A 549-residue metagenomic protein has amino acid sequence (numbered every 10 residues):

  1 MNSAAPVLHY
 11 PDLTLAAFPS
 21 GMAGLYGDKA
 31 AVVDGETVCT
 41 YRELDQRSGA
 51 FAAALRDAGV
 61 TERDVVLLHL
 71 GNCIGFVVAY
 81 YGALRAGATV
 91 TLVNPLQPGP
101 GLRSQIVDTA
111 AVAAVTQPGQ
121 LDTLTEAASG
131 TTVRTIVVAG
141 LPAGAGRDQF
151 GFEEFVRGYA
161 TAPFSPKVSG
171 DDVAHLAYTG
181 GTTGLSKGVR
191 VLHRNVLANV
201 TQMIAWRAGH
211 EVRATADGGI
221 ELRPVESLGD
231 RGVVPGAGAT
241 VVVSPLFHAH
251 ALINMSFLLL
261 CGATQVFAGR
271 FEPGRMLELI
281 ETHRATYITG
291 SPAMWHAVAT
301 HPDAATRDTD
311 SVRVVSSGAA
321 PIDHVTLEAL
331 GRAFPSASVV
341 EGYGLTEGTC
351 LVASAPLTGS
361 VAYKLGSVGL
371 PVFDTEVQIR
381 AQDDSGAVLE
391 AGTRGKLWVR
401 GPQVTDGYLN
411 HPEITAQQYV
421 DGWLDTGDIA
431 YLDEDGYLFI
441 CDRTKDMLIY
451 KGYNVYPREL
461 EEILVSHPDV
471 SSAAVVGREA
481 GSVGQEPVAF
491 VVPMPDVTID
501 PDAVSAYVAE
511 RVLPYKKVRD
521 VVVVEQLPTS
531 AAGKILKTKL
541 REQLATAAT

Functional and structural regions predicted by a protein language model:
M1-A58, E62, A86, A143-G144 (+5 more regions): N-lobe entry segment of adenylate-forming
P11, T37, A52-Q97, N454 (+1 more regions): Conserved AMP-binding/adenylate-forming
G27, Y159-Y178, L185, G232-A239: Conserved pre-ATP/AMP-binding loop-to-beta segment of ANL
T40-R42, A174-E221: Conserved AMP-binding A3 loop
D57-A58, A88-R157, M494-V497: Structural core segment of the AMP-binding/adenylate-forming
Q97, S104, A114-T116, G401 (+6 more regions): AMP-binding/adenylate-forming catalytic core of the ANL superfamily
L197-V243, F247-T286, H301: Conserved AMP-binding/adenylation subdomain of ANL enzymes
A263, E281, V314-G342, T346-L438 (+4 more regions): Conserved AMP-binding/adenylate-forming
